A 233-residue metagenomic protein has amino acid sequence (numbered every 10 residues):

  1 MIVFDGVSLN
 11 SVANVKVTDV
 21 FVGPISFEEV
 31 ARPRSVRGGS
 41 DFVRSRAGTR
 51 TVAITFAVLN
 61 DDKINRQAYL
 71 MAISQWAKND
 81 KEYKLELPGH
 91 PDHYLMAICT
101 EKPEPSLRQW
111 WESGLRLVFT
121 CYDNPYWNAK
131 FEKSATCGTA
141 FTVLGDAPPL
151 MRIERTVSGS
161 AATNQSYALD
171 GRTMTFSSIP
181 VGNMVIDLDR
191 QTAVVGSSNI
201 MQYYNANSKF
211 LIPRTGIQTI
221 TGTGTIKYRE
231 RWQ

Functional and structural regions predicted by a protein language model:
M1-T51, P91-P105: Solvent-exposed edge beta-strands and adjacent loop segments that serve as assembly or binding interfaces
M1-V7, Y83-L85, T163-Y167, T192-V195: Short polybasic amphipathic segments
V3, V7, A57-T100: Short, acidic/charged, Gly/Pro-enriched secondary-structure junctions
G39-I64, W111-P125, Q218: Oligomerization/assembly interface segments of phage tail-like spikes and tubes
R46-R50, A77-N79, Q109-S113, G145-A147 (+1 more regions): Solvent-exposed loop and beta-edge segments used for protein-protein assembly and interaction
A68-S74, G114-R116, E132-S134: "Short basic amphipathic alpha-helical interaction patches in structured regions
K84-P125: Short beta-strand and beta-hairpin "edge-sheet" elements
P125-Q233: Intrinsically disordered, low-complexity segments enriched in serine, threonine, and glycine
